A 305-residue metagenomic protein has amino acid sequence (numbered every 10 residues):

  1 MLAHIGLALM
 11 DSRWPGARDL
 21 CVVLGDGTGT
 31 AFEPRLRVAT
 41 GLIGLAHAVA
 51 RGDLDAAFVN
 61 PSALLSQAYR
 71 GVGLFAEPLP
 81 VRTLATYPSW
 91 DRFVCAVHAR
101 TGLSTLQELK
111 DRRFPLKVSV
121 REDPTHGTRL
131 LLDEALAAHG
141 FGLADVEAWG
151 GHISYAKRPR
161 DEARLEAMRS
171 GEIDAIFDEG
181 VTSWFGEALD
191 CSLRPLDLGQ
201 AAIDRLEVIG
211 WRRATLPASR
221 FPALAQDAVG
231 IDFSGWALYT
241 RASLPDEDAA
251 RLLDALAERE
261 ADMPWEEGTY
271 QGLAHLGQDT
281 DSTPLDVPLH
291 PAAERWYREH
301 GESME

Functional and structural regions predicted by a protein language model:
M1-D26, F32, R92-R164, P264-E267 (+2 more regions): Bilobed "Venus flytrap"/periplasmic-binding protein-like clamshell domains and structurally analogous long
I5, S170-G171, A175, G180-S183 (+2 more regions): An extracytoplasmic/periplasmic, membrane-proximal ligand-sensing/linker region
T30-P34, D190-S192: N-terminal secretory/targeting leader peptides
E33-P34, T40-R92: N-terminal segment of the mature folded domain
A48-A50, L109, M168-R169: Hydrophobic residues within well-ordered alpha-helices
D53-D55, F114-K117, E172-D174: Loop/turn elements at helix/coil->beta-strand transitions in domains of secreted/extracellular proteins
P61-A63, G71-V72, A76, V97 (+1 more regions): Pocket-lining segment of extracytoplasmic ligand-binding domains
E108-A135, A214-S282: Ligand-binding clefts/hinges and TM-proximal coupling segments of bilobed small-molecule sensing domains
